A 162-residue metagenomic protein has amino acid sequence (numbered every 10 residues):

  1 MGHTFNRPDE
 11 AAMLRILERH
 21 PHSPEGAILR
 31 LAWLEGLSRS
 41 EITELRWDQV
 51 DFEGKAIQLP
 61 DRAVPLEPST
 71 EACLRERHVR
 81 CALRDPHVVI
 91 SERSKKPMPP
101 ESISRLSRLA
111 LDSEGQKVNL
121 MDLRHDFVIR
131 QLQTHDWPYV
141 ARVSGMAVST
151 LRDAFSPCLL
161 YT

Functional and structural regions predicted by a protein language model:
M1-M13, P60-S69, A82-P86: DNA breakage-rejoining catalytic core of tyrosine-based enzymes
N6-R39: Basic, Lys/Arg- and aromatic-enriched nucleic-acid-binding interface segment
I28-L29, S40-L45, V140: Alpha-helix N-cap/helix-start motif at helix boundaries, enriched for small hydrophobics
E35, S40, E44-L74: Conserved tyrosine-mediated DNA breakage-rejoining catalytic core shared by Y-recombinases
V50-F52, K117, D136-S156: Short, polar N-cap/turn motifs at the start of nucleic acid-interacting alpha helices
E67-Q116: Active-site/catalytic core of tyrosine-dependent DNA strand-transfer enzymes
S104-S144: Short, basic (Lys/Arg/His-rich) helix/loop patches that form interaction surfaces in the mid-to-C-terminal regions
Y161-T162: Conserved small/polar residues in nucleotide/adenosyl-binding loops
